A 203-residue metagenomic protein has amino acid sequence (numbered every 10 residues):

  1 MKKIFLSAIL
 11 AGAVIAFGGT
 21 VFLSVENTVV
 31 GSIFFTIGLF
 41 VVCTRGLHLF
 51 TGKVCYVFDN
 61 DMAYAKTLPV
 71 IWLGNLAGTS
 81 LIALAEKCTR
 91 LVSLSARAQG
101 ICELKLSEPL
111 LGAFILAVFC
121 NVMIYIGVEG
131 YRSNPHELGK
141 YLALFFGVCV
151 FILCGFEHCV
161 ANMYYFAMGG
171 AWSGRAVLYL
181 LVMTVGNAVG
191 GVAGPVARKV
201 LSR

Functional and structural regions predicted by a protein language model:
M1-R203: Alpha-helical transmembrane segments and their helix-helix packing motifs
